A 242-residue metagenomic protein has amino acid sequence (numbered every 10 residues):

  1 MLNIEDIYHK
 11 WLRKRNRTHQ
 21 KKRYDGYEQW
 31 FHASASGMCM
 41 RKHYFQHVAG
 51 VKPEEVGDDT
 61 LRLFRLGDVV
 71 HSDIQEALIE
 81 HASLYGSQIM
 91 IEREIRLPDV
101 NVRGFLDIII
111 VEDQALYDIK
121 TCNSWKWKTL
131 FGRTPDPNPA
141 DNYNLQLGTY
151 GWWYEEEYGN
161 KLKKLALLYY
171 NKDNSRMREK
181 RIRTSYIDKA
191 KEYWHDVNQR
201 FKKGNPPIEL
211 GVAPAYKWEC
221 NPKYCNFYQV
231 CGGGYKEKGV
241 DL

Functional and structural regions predicted by a protein language model:
M1-A115, N123, W127-F131: Metal-dependent nuclease catalytic cores that hydrolyze phosphodiester bonds in DNA/RNA, characterized by
M1-K10, T149, W153-L242: Metal-dependent nuclease catalytic regions and adjoining charged, substrate-binding loops involved in nucleic-acid end
T60, F64, D136-N144, A215 (+1 more regions): Short, charged/polar micro-motifs that form catalytic or ligand-binding hotspots
T60-D68, N144, T184-W194: Generic detection of long, well-ordered alpha-helical segments
S72-E80, P135-L168: Metal-dependent nuclease catalytic cores in nucleic-acid-processing enzymes, especially RNase H-like/related
M90, L116-I119, L162-Y169: A structural signal for short, well-ordered beta-strand segments and their strand-loop junctions that often border
D107, D118, Q146: Acidic active-site catalytic centers that drive phospho-/nucleotidyl reactions and related ester hydrolyses
K120-Y143: Covalent nucleotidyltransferase core used to form phosphodiester bonds in nucleic acids
